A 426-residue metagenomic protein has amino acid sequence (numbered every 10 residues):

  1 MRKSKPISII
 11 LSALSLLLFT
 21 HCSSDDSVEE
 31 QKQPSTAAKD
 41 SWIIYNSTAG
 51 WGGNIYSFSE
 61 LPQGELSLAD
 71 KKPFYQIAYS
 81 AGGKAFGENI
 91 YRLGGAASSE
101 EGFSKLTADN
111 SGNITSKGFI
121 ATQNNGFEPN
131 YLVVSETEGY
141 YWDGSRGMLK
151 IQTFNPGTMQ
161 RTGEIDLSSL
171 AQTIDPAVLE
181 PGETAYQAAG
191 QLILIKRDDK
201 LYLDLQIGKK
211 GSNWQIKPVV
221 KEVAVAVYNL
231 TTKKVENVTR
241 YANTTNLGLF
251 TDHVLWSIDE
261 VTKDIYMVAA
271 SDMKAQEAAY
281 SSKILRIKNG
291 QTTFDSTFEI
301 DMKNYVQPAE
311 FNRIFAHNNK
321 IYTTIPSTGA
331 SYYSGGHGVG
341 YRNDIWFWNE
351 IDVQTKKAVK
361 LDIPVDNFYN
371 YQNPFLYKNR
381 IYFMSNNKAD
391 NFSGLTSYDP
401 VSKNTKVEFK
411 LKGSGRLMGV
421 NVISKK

Functional and structural regions predicted by a protein language model:
M1-I43: Bacterial Sec-dependent N-terminal signal peptides
A49-G52, A96-E101, G144-M148, S212-K221 (+3 more regions): Short, solvent-exposed loop/turn segments at conserved positions within beta-propeller repeat blades
I55-R161: Post-signal peptide N-terminal segment of secreted/secretory-pathway proteins
F58-E60, K105, I151-T158, I216-K233 (+3 more regions): Beta-propeller blade signature
E65-I77, G112-N124, Q160-E180, V235-N243 (+3 more regions): Beta-propeller fold detector
F74-G87, T122-E136, I174-A177, Y186-I193 (+4 more regions): Repeated scaffold domains used in trafficking and secretory/extracellular systems, primarily beta-propellers
E183-Y332: Acidic, serine/threonine- and glycine-rich low-complexity intrinsically disordered segments that serve as flexible
Q291-N391: Intrinsically disordered, low-complexity segments enriched in Gly and acidic/Ser/Thr residues that form flexible
